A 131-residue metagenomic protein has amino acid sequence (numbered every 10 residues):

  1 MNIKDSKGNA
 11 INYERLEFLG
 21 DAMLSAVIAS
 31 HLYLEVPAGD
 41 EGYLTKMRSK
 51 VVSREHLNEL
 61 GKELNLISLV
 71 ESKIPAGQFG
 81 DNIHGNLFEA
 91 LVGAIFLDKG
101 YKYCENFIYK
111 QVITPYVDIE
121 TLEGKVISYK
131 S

Functional and structural regions predicted by a protein language model:
M1-S131: Double-stranded RNA-binding/processing signature
